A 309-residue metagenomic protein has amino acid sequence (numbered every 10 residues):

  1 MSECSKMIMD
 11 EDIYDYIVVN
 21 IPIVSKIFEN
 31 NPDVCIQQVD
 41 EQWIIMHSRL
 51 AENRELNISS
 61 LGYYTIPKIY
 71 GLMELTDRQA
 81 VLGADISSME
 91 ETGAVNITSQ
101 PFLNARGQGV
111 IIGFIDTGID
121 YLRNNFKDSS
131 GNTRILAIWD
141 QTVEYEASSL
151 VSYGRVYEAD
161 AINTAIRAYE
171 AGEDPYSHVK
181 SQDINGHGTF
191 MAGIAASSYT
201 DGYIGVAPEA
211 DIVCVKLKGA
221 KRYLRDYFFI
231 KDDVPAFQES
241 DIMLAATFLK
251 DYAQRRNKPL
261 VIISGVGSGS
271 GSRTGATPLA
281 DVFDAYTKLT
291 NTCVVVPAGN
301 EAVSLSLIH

Functional and structural regions predicted by a protein language model:
M1-I111, T117-R134: Autoinhibitory propeptides
S99-Q238, N257: Subtilisin-like serine protease catalytic core
I112-G113, V294-V296: Residue-level marker for buried hydrophobic side chains located in beta-strands that build the well-ordered beta-sheet
G118-D120, G267-G269, G299-V303: Catalytic metal-binding/acid-base residues of hydrolase active sites
A246-T274, P297: Short acidic, glycine-rich surface-loop motifs adjacent to enzyme active sites
P278-N291: Catalytic-core regions built around general acid/base machinery
H309: Conserved small/polar residues in nucleotide/adenosyl-binding loops
